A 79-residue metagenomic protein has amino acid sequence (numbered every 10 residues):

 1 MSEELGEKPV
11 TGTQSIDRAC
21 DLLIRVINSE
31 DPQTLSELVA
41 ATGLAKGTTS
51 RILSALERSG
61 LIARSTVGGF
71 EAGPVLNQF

Functional and structural regions predicted by a protein language model:
S2-F79: N-terminal helix-turn-helix
